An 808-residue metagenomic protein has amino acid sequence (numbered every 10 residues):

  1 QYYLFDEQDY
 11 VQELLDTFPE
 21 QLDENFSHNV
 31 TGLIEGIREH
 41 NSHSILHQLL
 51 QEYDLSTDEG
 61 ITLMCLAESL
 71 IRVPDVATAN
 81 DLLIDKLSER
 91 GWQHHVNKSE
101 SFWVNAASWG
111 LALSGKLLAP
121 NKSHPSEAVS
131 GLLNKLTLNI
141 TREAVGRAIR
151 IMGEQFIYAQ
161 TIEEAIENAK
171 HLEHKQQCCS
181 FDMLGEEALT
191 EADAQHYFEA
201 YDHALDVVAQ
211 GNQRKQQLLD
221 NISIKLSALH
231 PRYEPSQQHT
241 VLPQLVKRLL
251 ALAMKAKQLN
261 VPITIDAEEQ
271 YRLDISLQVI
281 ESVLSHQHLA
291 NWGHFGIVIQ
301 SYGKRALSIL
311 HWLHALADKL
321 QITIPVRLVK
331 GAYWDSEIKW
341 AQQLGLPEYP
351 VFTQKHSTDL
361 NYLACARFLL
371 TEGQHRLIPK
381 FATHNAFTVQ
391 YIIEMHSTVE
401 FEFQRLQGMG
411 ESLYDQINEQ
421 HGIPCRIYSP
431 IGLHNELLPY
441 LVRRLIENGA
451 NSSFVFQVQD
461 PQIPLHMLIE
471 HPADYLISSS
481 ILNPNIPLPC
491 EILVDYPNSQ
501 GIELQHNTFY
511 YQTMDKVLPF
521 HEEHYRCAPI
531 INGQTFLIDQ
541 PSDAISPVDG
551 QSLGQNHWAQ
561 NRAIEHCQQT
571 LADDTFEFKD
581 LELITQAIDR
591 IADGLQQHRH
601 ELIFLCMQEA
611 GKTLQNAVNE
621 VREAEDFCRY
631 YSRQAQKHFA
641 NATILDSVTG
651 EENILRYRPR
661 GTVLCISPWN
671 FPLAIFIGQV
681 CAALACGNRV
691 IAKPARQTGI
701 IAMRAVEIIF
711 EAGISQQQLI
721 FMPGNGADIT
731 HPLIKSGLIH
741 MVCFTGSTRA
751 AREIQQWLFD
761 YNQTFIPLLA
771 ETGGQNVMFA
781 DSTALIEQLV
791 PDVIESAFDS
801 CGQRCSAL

Functional and structural regions predicted by a protein language model:
Q1-G501: Positively charged, amphipathic and often flexible ligand-engagement surfaces
L189, K257-L259, Q270-L284, A290-I297 (+3 more regions): Long, K/E/R/D-enriched contiguous segments that form extended
A253, A366, V680-C681, T730: Generic hydrophobic/aromatic pocket-lining and core-packing "Φ" positions
E372, E652-I654, I720-C743: A structured beta-alpha segment of the ubiquitous adenosine-cofactor-binding alpha/beta core
K380-T383, M741-T745: Periplasmic-binding protein-like
E436-L438, R444-E565, Q569, F578-G594 (+3 more regions): Terminal low-complexity tails and localization/encapsulation signals of metabolic enzymes
N641-S715, E787: Conserved small-residue-rich beta-alpha loop and adjacent elements that most often cradle the phosphate/pyrophosphate
I708-G713, K735, M741, T748-L808: ALDH superfamily catalytic-core signature
